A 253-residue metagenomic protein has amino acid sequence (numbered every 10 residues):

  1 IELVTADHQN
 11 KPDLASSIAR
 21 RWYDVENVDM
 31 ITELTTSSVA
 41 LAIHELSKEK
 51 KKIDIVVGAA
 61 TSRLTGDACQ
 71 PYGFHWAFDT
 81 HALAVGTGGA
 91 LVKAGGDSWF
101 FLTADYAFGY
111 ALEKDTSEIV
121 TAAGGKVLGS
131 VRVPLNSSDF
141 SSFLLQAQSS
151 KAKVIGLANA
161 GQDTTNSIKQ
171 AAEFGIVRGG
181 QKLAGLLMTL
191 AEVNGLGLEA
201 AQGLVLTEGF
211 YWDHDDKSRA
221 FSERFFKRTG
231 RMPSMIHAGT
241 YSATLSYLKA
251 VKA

Functional and structural regions predicted by a protein language model:
I1, A6-P12, T35-S38, L102-Y110 (+1 more regions): Extracytoplasmic "Venus flytrap"
E2-P12, S130-D139, F210: Short beta->alpha junction loops
T5, P12-D29, G89-K93, S138-K151 (+1 more regions): Short, well-structured alpha-helical segments in soluble
V28-R132, Q181-Q202: Extracytoplasmic ligand/sensor domains, especially the bilobed periplasmic-binding protein
S37-S47, K153-G175, T189, A243: Hydrophobic alpha-helical
K151, S246-A253: Extracellular/periplasmic bilobal clamshell ligand-binding domains
I168-A243, V251-K252: Extracellular/periplasmic periplasmic-binding protein-like sensory domains
